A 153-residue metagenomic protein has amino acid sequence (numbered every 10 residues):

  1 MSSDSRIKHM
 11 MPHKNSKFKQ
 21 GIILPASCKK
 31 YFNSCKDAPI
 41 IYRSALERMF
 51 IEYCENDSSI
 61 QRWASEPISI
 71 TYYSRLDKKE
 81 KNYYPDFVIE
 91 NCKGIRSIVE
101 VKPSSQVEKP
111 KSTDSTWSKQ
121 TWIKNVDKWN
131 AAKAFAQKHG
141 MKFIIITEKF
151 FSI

Functional and structural regions predicted by a protein language model:
M1-I153: Electrostatic, structured charged patches in enzyme active sites and in nucleic-acid/phosphate-binding
